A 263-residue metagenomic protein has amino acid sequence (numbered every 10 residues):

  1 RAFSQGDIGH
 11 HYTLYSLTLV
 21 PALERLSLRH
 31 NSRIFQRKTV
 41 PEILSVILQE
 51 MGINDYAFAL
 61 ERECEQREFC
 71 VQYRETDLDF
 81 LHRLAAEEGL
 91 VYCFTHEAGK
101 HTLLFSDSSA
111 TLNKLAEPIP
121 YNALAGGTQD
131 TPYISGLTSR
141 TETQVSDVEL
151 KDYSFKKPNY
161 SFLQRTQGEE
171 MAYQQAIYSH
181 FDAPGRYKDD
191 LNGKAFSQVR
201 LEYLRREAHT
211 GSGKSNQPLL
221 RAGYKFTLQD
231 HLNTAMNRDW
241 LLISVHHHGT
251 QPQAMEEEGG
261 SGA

Functional and structural regions predicted by a protein language model:
R1-A263: Amphipathic alpha-helical and helix-coil boundary elements used as assembly and membrane-proximal scaffolds
